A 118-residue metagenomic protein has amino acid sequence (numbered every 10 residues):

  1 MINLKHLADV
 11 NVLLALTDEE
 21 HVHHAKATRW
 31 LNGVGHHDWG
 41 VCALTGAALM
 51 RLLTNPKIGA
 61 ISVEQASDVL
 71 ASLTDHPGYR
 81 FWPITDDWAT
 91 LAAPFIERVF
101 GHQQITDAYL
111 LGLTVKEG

Functional and structural regions predicted by a protein language model:
M1-V41, L53-D68: Short, well-structured N-terminal submotif of metal-dependent ribonuclease cores
I2, H76-G118: Active-site neighborhoods of divalent-metal-dependent phosphate/nucleic-acid chemistry enzymes
H6, T45, L91-A92: N-terminal alpha-helical segment
V12, T45, D87-W88: Alpha-helix capping/helix-boundary segments
V41-G46, T106: Short, conserved alpha-helical segments within structured domains
V69, D75: Conserved alpha-helical segments that form or flank metal/cofactor-binding pockets of metalloenzymes
